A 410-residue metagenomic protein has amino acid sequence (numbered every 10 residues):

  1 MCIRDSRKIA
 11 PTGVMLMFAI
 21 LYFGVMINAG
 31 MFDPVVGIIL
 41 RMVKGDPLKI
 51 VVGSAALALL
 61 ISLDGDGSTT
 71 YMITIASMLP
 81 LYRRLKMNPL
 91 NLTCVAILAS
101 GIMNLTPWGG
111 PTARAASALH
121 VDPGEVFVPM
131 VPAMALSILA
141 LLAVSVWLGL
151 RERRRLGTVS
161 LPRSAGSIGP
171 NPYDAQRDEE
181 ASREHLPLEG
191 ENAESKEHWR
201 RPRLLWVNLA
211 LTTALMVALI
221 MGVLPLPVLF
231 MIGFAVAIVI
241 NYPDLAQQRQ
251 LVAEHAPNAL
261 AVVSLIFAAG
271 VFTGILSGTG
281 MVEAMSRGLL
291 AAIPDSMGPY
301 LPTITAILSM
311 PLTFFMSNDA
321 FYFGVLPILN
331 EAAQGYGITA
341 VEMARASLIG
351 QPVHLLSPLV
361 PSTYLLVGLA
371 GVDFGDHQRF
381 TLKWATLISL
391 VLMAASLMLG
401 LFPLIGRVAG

Functional and structural regions predicted by a protein language model:
R4-D33, V51, L59, P227-V228 (+4 more regions): Core transmembrane alpha-helical segments of multi-pass membrane transporters/permeases
R7, P34-K44, L79-R84, V128 (+6 more regions): Short amphipathic alpha-helical coupling elements at transmembrane boundaries
A10-T12, F23-D33, I61-I73, I102-G109 (+5 more regions): Short helix-coil transition sites and intra-membrane helix breaks within transmembrane domains of multi-pass
M15-A19, K44-L79, F267, A292-E331 (+3 more regions): Hydrophobic alpha-helical transmembrane segments of multi-pass integral membrane proteins, predominantly secondary
F18-F23, L57-I61, A133-L148, V207-I220 (+4 more regions): Hydrophobic core segments of alpha-helical transmembrane domains in multi-pass membrane transport and ion-translocation
P34-G37, T69-L81, G109-L119, M285 (+2 more regions): Re-entrant/interfacial helical elements at transmembrane boundaries that shape and gate the permeation pathway
P80-G169, T339, I349, S362-G400 (+1 more regions): Membrane-core helix-loop-helix motifs of multi-pass transport proteins
V128, P132-L251, L369, L404-G410: Long, contiguous bundles of hydrophobic transmembrane helices that form the permeation core of multi-pass
